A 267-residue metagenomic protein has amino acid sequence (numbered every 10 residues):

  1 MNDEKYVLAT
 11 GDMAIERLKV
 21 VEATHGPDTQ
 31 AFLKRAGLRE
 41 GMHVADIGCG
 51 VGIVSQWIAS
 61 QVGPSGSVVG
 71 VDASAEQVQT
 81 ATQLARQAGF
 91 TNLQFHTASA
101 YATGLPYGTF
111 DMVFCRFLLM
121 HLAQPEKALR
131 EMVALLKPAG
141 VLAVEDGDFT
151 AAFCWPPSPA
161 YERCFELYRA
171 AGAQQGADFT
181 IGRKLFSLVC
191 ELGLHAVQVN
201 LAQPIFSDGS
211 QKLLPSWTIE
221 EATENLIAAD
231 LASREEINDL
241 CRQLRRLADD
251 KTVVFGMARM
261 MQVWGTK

Functional and structural regions predicted by a protein language model:
M1-I15, K19-V20: N-terminal, positively charged/glycine-rich alpha-helical extensions of SAM-dependent methyltransferases
V7, M13-A14, V197-F255: C-terminal helical/coil "lid" or tail adjacent to the Rossmann-like core of SAM-dependent
A23-H43, W57: Conserved alpha-helix/loop element of class I SAM-dependent methyltransferases that forms part of the SAM/SAH-binding
A45-I47, V51-T103: Class I SAM-dependent methyltransferase SAM/SAH-binding core
Y101-M112: A short acidic, Gly/Pro-enriched loop at the edge of an enzyme's catalytic core that lines a small-molecule cofactor
D111-Q124: A short SAM/SAH-binding and catalytic strip from SAM-dependent methyltransferases
E126-V141: A short glycine-rich, Lys/Arg-flanked "PGG" loop and its adjoining helix->strand segment in the class I
A143-S210: Conserved catalytic/acceptor-binding region of the Class I
